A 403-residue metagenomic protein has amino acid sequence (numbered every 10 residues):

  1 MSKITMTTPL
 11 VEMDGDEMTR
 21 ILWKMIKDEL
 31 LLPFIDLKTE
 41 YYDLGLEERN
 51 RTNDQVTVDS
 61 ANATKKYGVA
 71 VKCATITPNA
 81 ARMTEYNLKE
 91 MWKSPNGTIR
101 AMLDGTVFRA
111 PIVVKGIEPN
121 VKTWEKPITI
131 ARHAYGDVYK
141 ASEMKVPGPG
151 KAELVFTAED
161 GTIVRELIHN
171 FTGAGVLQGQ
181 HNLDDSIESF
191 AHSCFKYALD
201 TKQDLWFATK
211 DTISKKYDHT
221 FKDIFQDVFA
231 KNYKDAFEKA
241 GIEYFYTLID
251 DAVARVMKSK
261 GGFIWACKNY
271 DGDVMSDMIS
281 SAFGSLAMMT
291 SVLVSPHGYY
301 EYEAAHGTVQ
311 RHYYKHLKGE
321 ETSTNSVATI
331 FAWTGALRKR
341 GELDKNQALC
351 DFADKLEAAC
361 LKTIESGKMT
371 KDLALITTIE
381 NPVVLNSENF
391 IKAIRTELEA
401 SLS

Functional and structural regions predicted by a protein language model:
S2-T8, M18, L22-W23, D28-N53 (+1 more regions): N-terminal alpha-helical transmembrane segments of multi-pass membrane transport and channel/translocase proteins
M6-M25, E29, L154-T247: Glycine-rich phosphate/diphosphate-binding loop of Rossmann-like nucleotide-binding domains
I35-Y41, T201-T209, Y233-Y246, G341-A353 (+1 more regions): Flexible, glycine/charged-enriched surface loops at secondary-structure junctions
E47-E159, I163, Y270-V274: N-terminal glycine-rich phosphate/adenylate-binding segment common to multiple enzyme folds
R49-N62, F229, Y233-G262: A structured beta-alpha segment of the ubiquitous adenosine-cofactor-binding alpha/beta core
V256-K355, K362-S366: Glycine-rich phosphate/nucleotide-binding loop
K318-T324, E342-S403: Internal helix-turn-beta structural module
